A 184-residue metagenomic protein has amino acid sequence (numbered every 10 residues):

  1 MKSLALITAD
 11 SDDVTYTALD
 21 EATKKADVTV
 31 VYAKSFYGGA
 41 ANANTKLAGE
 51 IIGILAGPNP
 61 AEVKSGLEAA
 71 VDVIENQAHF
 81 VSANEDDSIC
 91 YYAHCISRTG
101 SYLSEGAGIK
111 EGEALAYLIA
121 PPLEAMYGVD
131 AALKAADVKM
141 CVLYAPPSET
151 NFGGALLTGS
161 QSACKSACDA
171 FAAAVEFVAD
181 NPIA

Functional and structural regions predicted by a protein language model:
M1-E50, P58-F152, T158-A184: Positively charged, small/polar-rich N-terminal and surface patches that mediate targeting and assembly and bind
G53: Active-site-proximal helix/loop microenvironment of the serine DD-peptidase/beta-lactamase transpeptidase fold
